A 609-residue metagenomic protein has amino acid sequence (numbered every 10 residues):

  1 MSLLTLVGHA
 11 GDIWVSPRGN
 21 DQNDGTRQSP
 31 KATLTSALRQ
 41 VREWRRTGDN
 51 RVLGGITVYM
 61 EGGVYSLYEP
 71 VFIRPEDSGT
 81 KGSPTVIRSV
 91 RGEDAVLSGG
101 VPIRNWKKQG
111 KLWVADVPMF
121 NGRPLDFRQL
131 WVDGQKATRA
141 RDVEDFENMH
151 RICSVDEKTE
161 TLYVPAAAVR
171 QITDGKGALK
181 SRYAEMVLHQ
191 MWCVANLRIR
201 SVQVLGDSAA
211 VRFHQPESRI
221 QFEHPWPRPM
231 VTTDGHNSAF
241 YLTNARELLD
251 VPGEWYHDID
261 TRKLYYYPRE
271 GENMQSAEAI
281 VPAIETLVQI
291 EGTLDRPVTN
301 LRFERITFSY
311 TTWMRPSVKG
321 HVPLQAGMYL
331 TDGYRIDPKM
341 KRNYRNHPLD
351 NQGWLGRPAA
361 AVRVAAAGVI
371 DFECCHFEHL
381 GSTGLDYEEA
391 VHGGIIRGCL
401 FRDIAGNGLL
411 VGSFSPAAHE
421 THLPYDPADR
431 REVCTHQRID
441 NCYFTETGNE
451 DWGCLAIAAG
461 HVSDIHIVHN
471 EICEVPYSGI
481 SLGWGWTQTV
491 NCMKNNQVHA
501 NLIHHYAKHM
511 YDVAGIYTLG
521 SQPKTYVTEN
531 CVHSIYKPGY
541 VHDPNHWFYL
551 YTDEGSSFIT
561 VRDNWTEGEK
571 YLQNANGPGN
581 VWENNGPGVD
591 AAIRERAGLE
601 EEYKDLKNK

Functional and structural regions predicted by a protein language model:
M1-T5: Bacterial N-terminal signal peptides
L6-A10: Sec/Tat signal peptide C-region and signal peptidase I cleavage site
G11, G54-I56, G63, E69 (+19 more regions): The right-handed parallel beta-helix/beta-solenoid scaffold, focusing on the short coil/turn and N-cap positions
W14-A366, D371, A417-A428: Extracellular polysaccharide-degrading/modifying enzymes targeting complex plant/algal/animal polysaccharides
Y59, S66, F72, V86-R88 (+20 more regions): Extracellular beta-strand solenoid repeats
E69-P70, E285, T312-V318, A359 (+11 more regions): Short glycine/acidic-rich loop motifs that flank beta-strands on beta-rich extracellular proteins
E144, M314, E529, Y540-K609: Extracellular beta-rich repeat passengers
T299-Y310, G368-H379, V391-G406, S415-G448 (+5 more regions): Right-handed parallel beta-helix
